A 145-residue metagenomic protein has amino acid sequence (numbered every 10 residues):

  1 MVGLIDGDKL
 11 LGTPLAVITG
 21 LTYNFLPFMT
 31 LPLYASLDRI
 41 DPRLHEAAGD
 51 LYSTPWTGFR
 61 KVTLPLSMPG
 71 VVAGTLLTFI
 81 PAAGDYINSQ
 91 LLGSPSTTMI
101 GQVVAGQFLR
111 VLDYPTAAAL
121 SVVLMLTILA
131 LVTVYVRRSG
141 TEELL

Functional and structural regions predicted by a protein language model:
M1-T22, W56, L92-S96: Membrane-interfacial helix termini and adjacent extracytoplasmic/periplasmic loops of multi-pass transporters
P14-L15, H45, W56, M68 (+2 more regions): Residues that define the loop-to-transmembrane-helix transition and helix capping in multi-pass membrane transporters
T19, L64, V72, L76 (+1 more regions): Hydrophobic residues within alpha-helical transmembrane segments of multi-pass solute transporters/permease subunits
T19-L26, F79-A83, G93-S94, V123-T127: Hydrophobic transmembrane alpha-helices
T22, S36, D50, V62 (+3 more regions): Amphipathic alpha-helical segments that mediate coupling or scaffolding at interfaces
Y23-P42, P55-G84: Transmembrane alpha-helices
P27, Y34-G49, K61, A118-L145: C-terminal transmembrane helix and the adjacent membrane-cytosol boundary/short C-terminal tail of inner/organellar
Y86-V136: Interhelical loop and adjacent transmembrane-helix boundary motif in polytopic membrane transport permeases
